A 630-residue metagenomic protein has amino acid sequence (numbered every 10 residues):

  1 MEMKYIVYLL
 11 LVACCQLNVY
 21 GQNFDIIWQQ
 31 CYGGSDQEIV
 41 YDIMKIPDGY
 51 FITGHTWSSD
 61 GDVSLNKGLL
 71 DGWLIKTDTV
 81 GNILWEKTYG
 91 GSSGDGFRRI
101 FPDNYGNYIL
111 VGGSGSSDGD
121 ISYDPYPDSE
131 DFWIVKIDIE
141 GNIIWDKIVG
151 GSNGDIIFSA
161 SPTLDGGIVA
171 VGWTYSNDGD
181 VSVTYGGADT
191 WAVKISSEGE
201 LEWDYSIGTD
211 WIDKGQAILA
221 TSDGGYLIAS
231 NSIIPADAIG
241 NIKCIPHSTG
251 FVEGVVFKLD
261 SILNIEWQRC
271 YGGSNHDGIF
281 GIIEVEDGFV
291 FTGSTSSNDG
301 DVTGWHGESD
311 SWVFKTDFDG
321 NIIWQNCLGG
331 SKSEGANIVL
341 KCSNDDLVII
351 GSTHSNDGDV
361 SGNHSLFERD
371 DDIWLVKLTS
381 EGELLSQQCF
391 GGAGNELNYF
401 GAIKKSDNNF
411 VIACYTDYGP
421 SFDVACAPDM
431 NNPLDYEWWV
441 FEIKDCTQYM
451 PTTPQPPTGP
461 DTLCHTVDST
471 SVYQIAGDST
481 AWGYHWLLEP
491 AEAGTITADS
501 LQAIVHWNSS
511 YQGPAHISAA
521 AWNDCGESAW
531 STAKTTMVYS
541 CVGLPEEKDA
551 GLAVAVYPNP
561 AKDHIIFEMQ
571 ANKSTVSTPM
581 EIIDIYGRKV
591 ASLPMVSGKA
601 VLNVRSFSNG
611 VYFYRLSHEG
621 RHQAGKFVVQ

Functional and structural regions predicted by a protein language model:
Y20-P451: A sequence-level/structural motif corresponding to short, flexible coil/turn segments enriched in small polar residues
D445-P460, W530-T532, T536-Y557, Q570-T575: Residue-level detector of functionally pivotal "anchor" positions at catalytic/ligand-binding pockets or at interdomain
D461-S469, Y557-A561: Short, solvent-exposed loop/linker segments at the N-terminal edge of repeated beta-sheet extracellular domains
H465, L487-S500, V590: Low-complexity "stalk/linker" and mucin-like segments enriched in Ser/Thr/Pro/Ala/Gly
D468-G477, H564-E568: A short beta-strand segment in extracellular, disulfide-stabilized domains
G483-L487, K548-Y557, A561-Q630: C-terminal outer-membrane/trafficking sorting elements
L501-P514, V601-L602: Solvent-exposed segments in extracellular or luminal domains encompassing
W522-E527: Short, solvent-exposed loop/turn segments at the edges of extracellular beta-sandwich modules
